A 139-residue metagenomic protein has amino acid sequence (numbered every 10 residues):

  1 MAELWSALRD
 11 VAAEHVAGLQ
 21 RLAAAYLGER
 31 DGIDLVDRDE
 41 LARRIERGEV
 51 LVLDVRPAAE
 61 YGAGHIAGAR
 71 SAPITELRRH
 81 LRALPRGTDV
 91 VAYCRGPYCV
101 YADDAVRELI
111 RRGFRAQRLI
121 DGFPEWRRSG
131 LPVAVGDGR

Functional and structural regions predicted by a protein language model:
M1-L51, E60-A63, V135-R139: Flexible, polar/low-complexity N-terminal or interdomain linker segments that lie immediately upstream of folded
L51, R70, Q117: Conserved beta-strand positions in the Rossmann-like core of class I SAM-dependent methyltransferases
D54, A69, L109: Terminal peptide-recognition signature
P57: Short, glycine/acidic-enriched loop or turn micro-motifs at the edges of active sites
Y61-A67, L84, W126: Short loop/helix-cap segments at secondary-structure boundaries that form the rim of catalytic
R70, G87-T88, V133-D137: Short, hinge-like loop/turn segments at secondary-structure boundaries
A72-V90: Helix-loop module immediately N-terminal to the HCX5R catalytic loop in PTP-like cysteine phosphatase domains
L84-R127: Catalytic cysteine-centered active loop of the rhodanese-like fold, especially the PTP/DSP P-loop
